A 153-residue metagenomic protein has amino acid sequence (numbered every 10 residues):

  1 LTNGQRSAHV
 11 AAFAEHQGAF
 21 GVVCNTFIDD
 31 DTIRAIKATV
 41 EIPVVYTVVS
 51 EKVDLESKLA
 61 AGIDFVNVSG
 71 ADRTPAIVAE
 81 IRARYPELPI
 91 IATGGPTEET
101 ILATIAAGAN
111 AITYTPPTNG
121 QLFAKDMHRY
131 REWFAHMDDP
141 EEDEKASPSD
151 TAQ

Functional and structural regions predicted by a protein language model:
L1-N3, A19-D29, P43-D54, D64-D72 (+1 more regions): Catalytic beta/alpha-barrel core
H9-F13, V53-A61, P96-A111: Catalytic cores of alpha/beta
A11, D30-I33, L55, P75-V78 (+2 more regions): Generic structural signal for well-ordered alpha-helices, preferentially at hydrophobic/aromatic core positions
H16-F20, T39-V45, A60-F65, R84-P89 (+1 more regions): Glycine-enriched alpha-helix->loop->beta-strand junction motifs that scaffold or abut catalytic
G21-I28, N67-I77, G108-R129: Glycine-rich phosphate-binding active-site loops on the catalytic face of alpha/beta enzymes
A35-I36, N119-D150: C-terminal helical cap(s) of enzyme catalytic domains, especially alpha/beta-barrels
I91-P96, Y114-P116: Glycine-rich beta-strand-to-loop/alpha-helix junction loops that act as flexible
